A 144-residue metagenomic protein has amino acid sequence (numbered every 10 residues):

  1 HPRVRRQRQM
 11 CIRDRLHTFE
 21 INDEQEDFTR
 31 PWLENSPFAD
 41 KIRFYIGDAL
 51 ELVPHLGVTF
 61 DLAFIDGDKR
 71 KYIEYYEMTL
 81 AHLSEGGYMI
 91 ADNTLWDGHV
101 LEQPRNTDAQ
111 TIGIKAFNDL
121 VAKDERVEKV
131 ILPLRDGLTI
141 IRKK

Functional and structural regions predicted by a protein language model:
H1-I12: Single conserved hydrophobic/aromatic residue that forms the stacking wall/gate of nucleotide- or nucleobase-binding
R5, P37, G57-V58, L83-S84 (+1 more regions): Short conserved AdoMet
R13, A39-K41, G86, R126: A generic structural signal for alpha->beta connector loops
R13, E34-P37, F60-L62, N106-Q110: Short, hinge-like loop/turn segments at secondary-structure boundaries
R15-E20: Conserved SAM-binding motif I beta-strand of class I
N22-V58, R70: S-adenosyl-L-methionine
V58-I65, Y88: Short SAM/SAH-binding signature in class I
K71-K144: C-terminal substrate-binding/active-site "lid" region of AdoMet-derived donor-dependent transferases
